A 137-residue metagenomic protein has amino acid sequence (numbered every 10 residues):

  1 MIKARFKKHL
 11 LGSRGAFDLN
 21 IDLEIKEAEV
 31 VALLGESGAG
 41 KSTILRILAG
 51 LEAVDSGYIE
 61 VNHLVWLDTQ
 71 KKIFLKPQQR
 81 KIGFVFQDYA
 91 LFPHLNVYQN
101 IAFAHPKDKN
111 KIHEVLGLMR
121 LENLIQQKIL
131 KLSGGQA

Functional and structural regions predicted by a protein language model:
M1-K3, K7-D22, Q70-F74: A short, flexible loop at the N-terminus of ABC-type nucleotide-binding domains that lies
L34-E36: The feature captures the beta-strand-to-loop junction immediately N-terminal to the Walker
A49: Helix-to-loop junction immediately C-terminal to a conserved catalytic motif
D55-W66: ABC nucleotide-binding domain "signature motif"
L64-T69, K109-I125, L130: Conserved ABC ATPase "signature" region
W66-G83: ABC ATPase NBD coupling module
P93-A104: Short coil-to-helix segment of the ABC ATPase nucleotide-binding domain corresponding to the Q-loop/switch region
